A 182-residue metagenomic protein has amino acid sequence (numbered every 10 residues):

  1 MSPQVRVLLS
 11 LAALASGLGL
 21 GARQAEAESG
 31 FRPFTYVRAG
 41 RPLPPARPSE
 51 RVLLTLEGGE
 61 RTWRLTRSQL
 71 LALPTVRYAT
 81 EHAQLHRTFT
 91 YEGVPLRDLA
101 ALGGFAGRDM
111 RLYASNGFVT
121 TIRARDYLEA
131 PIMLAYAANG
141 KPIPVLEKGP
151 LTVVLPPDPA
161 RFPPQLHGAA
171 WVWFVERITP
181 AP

Functional and structural regions predicted by a protein language model:
M1-S10: Bacterial N-terminal signal peptides that target proteins for export
L9-G19: Bacterial N-terminal signal peptides
R23-P182: N-terminal intrinsically disordered, low-complexity segments enriched in P/E/S/T
